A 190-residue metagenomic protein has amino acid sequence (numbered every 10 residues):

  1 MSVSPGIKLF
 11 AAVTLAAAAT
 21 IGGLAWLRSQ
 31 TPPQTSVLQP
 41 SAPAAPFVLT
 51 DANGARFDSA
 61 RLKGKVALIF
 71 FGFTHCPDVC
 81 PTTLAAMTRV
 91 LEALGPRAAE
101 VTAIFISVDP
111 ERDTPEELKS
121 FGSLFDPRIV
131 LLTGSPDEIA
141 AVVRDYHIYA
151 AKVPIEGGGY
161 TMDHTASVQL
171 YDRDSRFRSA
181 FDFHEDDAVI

Functional and structural regions predicted by a protein language model:
M1-P46: N-terminal targeting signals for export/organelle localization
A44-A45, A67, T165-A166: Short loop/turn microsegments at loop-to-beta-strand junctions
F47-A67, L91-L94: A short beta-strand-turn-helix
S59-M87: Short active-site neighborhood of thiol/selenol oxidoreductases, capturing the structured segment around
K65-V66, T82-I106: Conserved helix-turn-beta segment immediately C-terminal to the redox Cys motif in thioredoxin-like folds
A99-D113, R128-D137: Thiol-based oxidoreductase modules, predominantly thioredoxin-like and allied folds used for disulfide exchange
K119-T165: Short, internal strand/loop/helix patches that form the active-site neighborhood or redox-interaction surface
E156-I190: Thiol-/selenol-based redox modules, centered on thioredoxin-like and closely related oxidoreductase domains
